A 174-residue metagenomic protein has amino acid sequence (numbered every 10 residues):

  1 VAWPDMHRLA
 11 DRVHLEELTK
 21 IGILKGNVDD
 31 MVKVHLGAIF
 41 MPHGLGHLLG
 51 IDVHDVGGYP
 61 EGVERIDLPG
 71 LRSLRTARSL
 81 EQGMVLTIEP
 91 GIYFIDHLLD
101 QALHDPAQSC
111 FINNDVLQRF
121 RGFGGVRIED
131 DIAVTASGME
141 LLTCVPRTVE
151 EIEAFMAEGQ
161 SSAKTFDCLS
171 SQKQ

Functional and structural regions predicted by a protein language model:
V1-Q174: Active-site neighborhoods and metal-handling regions in enzymes and metal-associated proteins
